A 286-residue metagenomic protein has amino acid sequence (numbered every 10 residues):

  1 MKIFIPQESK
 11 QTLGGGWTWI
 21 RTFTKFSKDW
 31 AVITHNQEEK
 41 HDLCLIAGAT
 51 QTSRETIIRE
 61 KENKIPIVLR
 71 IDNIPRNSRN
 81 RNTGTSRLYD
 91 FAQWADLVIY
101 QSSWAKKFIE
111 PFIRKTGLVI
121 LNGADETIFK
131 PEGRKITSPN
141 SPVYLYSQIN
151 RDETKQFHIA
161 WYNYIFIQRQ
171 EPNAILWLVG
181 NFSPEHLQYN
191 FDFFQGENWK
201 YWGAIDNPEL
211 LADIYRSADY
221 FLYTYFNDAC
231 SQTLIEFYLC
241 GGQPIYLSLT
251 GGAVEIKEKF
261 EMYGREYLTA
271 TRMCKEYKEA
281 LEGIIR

Functional and structural regions predicted by a protein language model:
M1-G48: N-terminal pre-catalytic "stem/leader" segment of glycosyltransferase-like enzymes
C44-L45, I58-N77, I99: Active-site proximal beta-strand in glycosyltransferases
R79-N80, A124-N140: Acidic anion/phosphate-binding donor-loop and adjacent secondary structure in glycosyltransferase catalytic cores
A92, D213-A218: Short alpha-helical donor nucleotide-sugar binding micro-motif in glycosyltransferases
W104, G123: Carbohydrate-associated surface elements
K135-K155, W161-Q168, W177: Conserved donor-binding/catalytic core segment of Leloir-type glycosyltransferases
Q188-I205: Nucleotide-activated donor-binding/catalytic signature segment of Leloir-type glycosyltransferases, i.e., the conserved
Y225-F226: Aromatic "clamp/platform" in nucleotide-sugar-dependent glycosyltransferases that forms part of the donor/acceptor
